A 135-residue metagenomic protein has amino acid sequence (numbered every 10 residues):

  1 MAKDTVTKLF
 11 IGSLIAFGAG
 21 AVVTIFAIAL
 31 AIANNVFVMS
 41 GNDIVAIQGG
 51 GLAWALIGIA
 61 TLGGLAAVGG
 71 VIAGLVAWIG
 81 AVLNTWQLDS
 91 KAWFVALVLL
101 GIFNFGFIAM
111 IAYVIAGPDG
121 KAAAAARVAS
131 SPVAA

Functional and structural regions predicted by a protein language model:
M1-A2, G120-A135: Low-complexity, intrinsically disordered extramembrane tails and loops of integral membrane proteins
A2-T5, W86-L88: Membrane-interface helix-boundary motifs at transmembrane edges
V6-S13, A19-G70: Membrane-helix interface segments in multi-pass membrane proteins
G12, A66-A92, A96-L99, F105-A122: Membrane-cytosol interface at the C-terminal ends of transmembrane alpha helices in small multi-pass membrane proteins
S13, S40, S90, S130-S131: Generic serine detector
G20-T24, N104-F105, A109: Alpha-helical transmembrane segments of multipass membrane proteins
L100-G101, A129: Residue-level signal for alpha-helical context at structural boundaries
